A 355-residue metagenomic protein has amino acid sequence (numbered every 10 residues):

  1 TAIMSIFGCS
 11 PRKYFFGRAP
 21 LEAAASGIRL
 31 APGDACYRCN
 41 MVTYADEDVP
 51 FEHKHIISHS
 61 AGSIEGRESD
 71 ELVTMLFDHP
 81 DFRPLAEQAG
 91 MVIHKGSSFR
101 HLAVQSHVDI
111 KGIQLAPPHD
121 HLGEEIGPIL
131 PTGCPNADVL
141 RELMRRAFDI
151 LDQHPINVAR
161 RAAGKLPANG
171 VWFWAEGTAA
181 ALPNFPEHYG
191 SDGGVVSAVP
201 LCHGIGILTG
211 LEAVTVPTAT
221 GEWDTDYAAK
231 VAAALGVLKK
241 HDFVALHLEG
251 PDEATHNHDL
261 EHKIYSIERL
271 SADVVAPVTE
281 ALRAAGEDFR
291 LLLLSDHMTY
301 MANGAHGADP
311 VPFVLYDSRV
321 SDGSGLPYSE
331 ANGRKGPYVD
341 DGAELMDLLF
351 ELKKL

Functional and structural regions predicted by a protein language model:
T1-L355: Feature captures the catalytic ectodomains and active-site-proximal regions of enzymes that hydrolyze or transfer
